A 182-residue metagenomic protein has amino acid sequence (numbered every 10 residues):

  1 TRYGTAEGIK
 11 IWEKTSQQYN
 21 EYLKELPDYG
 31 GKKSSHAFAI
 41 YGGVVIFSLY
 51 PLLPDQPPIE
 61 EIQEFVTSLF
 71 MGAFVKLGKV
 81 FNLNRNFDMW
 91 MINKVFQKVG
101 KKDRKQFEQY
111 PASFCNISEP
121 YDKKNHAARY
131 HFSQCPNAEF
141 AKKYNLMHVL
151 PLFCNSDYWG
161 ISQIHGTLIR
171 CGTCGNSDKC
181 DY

Functional and structural regions predicted by a protein language model:
T1-L53: N-terminal, charged low-complexity regulatory/assembly segments
G4-K14, E25-K32, V99-G100, C115-H126 (+1 more regions): Phosphate-binding glycine-rich loops and adjacent basic patches that engage nucleotide phosphates, nucleic-acid
A6, I59-E60, M147, T167: Short coil/loop linkers at secondary-structure junctions
T15-Y19, P27, G31-H36, V75-N93 (+1 more regions): Beta-strand-enriched cores of mature, soluble protein domains
I40, V44, S156, S177: Short, well-structured alpha-helical interface segments that form or flank functional binding sites
Y41-K143: Amphipathic interaction/junction segments at domain boundaries or subunit interfaces
N116-N176: Short, hydrophobic/π-rich interface segment
C180-Y182: A short beta-strand motif that forms the metal-chelation/ATP-contact edge of phosphoryl-transfer active sites
